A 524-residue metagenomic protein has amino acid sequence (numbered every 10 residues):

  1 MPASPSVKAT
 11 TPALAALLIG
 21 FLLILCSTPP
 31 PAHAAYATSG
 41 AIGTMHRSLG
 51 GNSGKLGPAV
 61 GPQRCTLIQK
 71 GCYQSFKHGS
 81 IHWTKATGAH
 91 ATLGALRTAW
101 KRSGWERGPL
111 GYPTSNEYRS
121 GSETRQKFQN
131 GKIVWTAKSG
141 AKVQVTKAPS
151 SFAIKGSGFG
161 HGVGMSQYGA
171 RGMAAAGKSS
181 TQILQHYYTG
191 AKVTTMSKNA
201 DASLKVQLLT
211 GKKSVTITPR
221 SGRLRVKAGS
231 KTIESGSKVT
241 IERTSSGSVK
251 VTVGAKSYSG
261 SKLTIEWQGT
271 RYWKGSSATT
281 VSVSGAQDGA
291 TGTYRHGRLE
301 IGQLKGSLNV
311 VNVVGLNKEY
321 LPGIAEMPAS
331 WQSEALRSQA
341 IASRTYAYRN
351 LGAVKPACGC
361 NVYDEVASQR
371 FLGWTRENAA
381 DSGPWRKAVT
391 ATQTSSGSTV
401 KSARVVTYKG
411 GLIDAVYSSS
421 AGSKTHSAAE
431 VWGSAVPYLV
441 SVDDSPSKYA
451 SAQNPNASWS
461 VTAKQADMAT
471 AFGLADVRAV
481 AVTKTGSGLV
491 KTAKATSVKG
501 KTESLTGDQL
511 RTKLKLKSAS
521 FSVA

Functional and structural regions predicted by a protein language model:
P2-A15, I19-C72, K77, G94-A524: Conserved, single-site charged/polar hotspot
H82-G88, I133-K138: Structural motif
